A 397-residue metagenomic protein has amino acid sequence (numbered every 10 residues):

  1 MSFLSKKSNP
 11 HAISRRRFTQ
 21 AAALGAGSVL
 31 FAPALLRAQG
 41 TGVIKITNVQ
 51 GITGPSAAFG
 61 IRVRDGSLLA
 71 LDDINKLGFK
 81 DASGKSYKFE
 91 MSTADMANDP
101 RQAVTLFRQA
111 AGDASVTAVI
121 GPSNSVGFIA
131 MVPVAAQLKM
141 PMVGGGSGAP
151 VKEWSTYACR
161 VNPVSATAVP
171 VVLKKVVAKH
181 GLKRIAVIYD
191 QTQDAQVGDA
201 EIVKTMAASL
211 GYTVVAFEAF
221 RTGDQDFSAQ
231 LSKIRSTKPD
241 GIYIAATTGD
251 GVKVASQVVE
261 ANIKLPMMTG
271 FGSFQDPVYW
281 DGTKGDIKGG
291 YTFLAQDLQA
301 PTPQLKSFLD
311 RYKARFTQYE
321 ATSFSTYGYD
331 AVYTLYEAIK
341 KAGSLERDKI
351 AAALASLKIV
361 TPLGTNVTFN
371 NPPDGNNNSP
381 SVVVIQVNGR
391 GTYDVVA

Functional and structural regions predicted by a protein language model:
S2-K6, I13-A21, G27, F31-A34 (+1 more regions): Extracytosolic ligand-binding ectodomains
